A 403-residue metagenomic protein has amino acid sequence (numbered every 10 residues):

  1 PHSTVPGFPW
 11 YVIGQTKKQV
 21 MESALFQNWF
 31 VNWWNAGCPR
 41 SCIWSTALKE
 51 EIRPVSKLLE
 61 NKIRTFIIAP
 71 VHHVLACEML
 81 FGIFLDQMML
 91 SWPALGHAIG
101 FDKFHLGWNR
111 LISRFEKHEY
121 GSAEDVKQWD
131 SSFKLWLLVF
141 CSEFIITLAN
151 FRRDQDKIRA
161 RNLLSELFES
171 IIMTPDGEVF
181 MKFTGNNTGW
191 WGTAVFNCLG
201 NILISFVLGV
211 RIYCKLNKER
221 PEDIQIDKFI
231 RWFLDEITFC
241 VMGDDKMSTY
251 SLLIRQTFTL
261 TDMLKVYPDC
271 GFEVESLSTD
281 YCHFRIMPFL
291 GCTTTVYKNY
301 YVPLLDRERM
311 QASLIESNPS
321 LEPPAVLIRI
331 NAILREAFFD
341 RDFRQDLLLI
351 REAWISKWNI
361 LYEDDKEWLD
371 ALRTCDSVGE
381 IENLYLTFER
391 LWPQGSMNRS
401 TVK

Functional and structural regions predicted by a protein language model:
P1-K403: Viral RNA-dependent RNA polymerase
